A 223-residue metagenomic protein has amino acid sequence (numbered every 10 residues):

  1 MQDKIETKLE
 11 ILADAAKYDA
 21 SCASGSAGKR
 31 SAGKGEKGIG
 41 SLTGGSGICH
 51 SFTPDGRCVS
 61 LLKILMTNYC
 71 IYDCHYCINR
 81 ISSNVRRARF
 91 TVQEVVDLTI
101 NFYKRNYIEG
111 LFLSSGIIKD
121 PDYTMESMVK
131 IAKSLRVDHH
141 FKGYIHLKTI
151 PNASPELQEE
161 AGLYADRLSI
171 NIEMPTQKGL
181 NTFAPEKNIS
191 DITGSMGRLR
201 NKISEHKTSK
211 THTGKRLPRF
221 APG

Functional and structural regions predicted by a protein language model:
M1-Y69: Flexible, acidic/Gly-rich N-terminal and inter-domain linker regions that tether and position cofactor-handling modules
L61, C74, L113, I170: Conserved, mostly hydrophobic/aromatic
I64-Q93: Canonical Radical SAM [4Fe-4S] cluster-binding loop centered on the CxxxCxxC motif and its immediate flanking residues
N79-V85, L111-P121, I145, L180: Short acidic, glycine/Ser/Thr-rich loop/turn "cap" segments at secondary-structure junctions
R89-I100, G197: Conserved alpha/beta core surface patches that mediate binding of polyanionic ligands
V96, K119-G223: Conserved AdoMet/S-adenosylmethionine-binding subsite of the radical SAM
L98-S114: Short Fe-S-cluster ligation motifs
